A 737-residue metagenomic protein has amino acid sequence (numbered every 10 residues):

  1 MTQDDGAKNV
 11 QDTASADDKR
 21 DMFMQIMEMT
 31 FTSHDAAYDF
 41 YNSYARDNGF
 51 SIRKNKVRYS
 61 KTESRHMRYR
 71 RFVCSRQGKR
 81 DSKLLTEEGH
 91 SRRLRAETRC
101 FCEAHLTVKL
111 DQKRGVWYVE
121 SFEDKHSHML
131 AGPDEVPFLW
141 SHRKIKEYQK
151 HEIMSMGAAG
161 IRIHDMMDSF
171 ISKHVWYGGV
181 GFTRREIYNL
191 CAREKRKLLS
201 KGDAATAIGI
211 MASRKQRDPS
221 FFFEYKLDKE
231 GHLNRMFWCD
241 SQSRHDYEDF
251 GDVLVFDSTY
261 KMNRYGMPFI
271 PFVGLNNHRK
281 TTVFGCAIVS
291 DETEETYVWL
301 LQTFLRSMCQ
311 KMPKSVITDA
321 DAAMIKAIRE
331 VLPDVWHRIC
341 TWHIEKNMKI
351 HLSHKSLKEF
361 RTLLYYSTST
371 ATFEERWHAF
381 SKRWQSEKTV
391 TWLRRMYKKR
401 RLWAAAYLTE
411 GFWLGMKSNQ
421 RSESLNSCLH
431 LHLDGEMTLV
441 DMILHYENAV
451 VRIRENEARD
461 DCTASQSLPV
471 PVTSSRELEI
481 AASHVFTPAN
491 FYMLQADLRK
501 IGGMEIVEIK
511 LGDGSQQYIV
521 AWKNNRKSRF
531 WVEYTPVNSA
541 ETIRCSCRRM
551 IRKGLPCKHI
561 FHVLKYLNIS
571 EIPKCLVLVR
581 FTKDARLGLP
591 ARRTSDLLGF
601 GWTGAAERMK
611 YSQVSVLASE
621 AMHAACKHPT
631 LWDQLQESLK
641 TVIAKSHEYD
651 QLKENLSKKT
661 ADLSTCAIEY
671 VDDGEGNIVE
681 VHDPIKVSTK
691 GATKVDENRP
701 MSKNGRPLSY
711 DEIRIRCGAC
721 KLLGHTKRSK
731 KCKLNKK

Functional and structural regions predicted by a protein language model:
M1-D35, D39, S43, R80-L85 (+4 more regions): Acidic, serine/threonine- and proline/glycine-rich intrinsically disordered low-complexity regions
M1-W140, A192, A496-Q517, A521-V532 (+3 more regions): Short, conserved DNA-binding cores of transcription-related domains
T2-T13, R58-D165, S169, V180 (+8 more regions): DNA- and nucleic-acid-binding/regulatory domain cores of transcription factors and nucleic-acid enzymes
N55, D111-V116, S121-H126, M154 (+9 more regions): Charge-rich, intrinsically disordered regulatory segments
L84-G89, L94, R193-F269, L275-N276 (+4 more regions): Structured nucleic-acid-interacting core domains from mobile-element enzymes and related host factors, especially RNase
L106, S200-I208, A212-L227, D240 (+3 more regions): Surface-exposed, charged/polar loop-rich segments that form substrate/cofactor-binding or regulatory interfaces
P137-I145, R264-Y265, C286-C309: Active-site beta-loop-alpha junctions of metal-dependent nucleic acid enzymes, especially the RNase H-like/DDE
R184-Y188, K280, F284-C286, S315-A323 (+3 more regions): Conserved beta-strand -> loop -> alpha-helix junction used to position metal-binding or nucleic-acid-contacting
